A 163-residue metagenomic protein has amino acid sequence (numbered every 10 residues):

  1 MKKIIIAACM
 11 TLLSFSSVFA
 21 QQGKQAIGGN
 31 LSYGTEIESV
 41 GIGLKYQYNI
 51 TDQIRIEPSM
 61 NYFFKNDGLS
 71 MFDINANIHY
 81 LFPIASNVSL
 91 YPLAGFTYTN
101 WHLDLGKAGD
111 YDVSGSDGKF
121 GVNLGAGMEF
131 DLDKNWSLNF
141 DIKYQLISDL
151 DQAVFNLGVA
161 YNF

Functional and structural regions predicted by a protein language model:
K2-A8, S14: Sec-dependent signal peptide recognition, specifically the positively charged N-region followed immediately by
F15-A20: Sec/Tat signal peptide C-region and signal peptidase I cleavage site
G23-E36, R55-K65, F96-Y98, S137-I147: Transmembrane beta-strand segments that form the barrel wall of outer-membrane beta-barrel proteins
G23-Q25, E38-I42, S70-I74, G118-V122 (+1 more regions): Residues that define the transmembrane beta-barrel architecture of outer-membrane proteins
S32, G43-K45: Short secondary-structure capping/turn segments at boundaries of alpha-helices and beta-strands
Q47-G109, G115, K119, F130-W136 (+2 more regions): Gram-negative (and chloroplast) outer-membrane scaffold detector with strong preference for beta-barrel transmembrane
F140-N162: A short, hydrophobic/aromatic-rich structural module that often spans a beta strand with its adjoining loop
